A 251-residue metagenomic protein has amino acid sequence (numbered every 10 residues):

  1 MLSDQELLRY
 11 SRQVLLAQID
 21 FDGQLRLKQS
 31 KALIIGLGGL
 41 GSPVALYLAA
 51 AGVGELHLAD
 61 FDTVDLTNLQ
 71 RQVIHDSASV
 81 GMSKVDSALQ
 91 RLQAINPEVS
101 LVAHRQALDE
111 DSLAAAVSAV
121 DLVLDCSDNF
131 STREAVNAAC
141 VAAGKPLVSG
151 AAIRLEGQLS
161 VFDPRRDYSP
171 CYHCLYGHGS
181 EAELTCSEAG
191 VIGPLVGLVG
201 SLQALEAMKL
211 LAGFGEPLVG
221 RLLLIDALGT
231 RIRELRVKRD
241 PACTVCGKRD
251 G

Functional and structural regions predicted by a protein language model:
M1-G251: Adenine nucleotide-associated cytosolic modules
